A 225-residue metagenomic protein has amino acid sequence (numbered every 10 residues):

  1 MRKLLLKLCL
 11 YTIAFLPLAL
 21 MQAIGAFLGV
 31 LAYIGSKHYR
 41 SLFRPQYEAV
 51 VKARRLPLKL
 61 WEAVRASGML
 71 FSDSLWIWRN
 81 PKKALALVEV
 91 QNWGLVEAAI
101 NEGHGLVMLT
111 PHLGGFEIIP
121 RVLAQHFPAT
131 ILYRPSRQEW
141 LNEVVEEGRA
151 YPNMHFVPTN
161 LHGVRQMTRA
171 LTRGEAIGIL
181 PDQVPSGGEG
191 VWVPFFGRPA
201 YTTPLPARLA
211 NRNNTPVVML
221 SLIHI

Functional and structural regions predicted by a protein language model:
M1-T110, N142-V144, Y151-N153: Membrane-anchoring hydrophobic helices of lipid-metabolizing enzymes
M69-L70, E102-L161, G187-P194: Catalytic core of membrane glycerolipid acyltransferases/transacylases, capturing the structured, soluble-facing
H104-M108, M167-P206: Conserved Motif II region of HX4D acyltransferases
I131, I179, V217-M219: Structural beta-sheet core signal
L161-M167: A mid-sequence, solvent-exposed acidic-amphipathic segment
N214: A short alpha->beta transition loop at the rim of the catalytic pocket in nucleotide-sugar-dependent
I223-I225: Conserved small/polar residues in nucleotide/adenosyl-binding loops
